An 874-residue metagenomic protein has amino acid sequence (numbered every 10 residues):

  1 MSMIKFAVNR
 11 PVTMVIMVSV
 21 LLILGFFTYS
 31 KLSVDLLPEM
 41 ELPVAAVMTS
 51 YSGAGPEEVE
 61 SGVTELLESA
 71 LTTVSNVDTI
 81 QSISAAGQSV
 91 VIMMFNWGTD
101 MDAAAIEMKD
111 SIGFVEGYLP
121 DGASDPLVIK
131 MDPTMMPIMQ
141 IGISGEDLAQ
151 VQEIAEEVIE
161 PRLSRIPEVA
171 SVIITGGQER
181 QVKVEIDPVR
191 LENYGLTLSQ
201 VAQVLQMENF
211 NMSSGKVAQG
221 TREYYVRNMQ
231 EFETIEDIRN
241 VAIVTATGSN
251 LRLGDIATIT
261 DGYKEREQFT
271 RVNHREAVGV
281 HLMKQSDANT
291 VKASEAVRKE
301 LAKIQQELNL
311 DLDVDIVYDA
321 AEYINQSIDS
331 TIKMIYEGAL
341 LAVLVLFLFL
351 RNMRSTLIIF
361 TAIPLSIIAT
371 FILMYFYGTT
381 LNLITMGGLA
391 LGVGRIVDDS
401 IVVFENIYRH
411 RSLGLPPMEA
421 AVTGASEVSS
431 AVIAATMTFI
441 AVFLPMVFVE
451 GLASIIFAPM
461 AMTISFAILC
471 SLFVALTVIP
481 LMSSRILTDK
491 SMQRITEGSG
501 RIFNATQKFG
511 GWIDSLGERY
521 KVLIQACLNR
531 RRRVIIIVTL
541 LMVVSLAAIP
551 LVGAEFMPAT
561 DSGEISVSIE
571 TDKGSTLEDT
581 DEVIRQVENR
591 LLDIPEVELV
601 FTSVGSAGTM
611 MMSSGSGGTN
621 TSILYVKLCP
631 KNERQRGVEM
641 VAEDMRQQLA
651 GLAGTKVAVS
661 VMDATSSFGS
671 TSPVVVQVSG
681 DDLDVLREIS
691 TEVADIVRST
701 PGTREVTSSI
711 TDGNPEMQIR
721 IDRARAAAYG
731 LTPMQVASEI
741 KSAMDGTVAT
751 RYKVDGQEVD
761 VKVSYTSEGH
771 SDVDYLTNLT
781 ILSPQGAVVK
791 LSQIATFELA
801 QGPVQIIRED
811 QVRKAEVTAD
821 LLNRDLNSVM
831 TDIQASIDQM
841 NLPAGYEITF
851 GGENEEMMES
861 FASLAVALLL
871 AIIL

Functional and structural regions predicted by a protein language model:
M1-V34, V428, G500-M557, E598 (+2 more regions): Signature of alpha-helical transmembrane segments and their immediate interfacial
F6, L37, A45-M48, V90 (+7 more regions): Extracytoplasmic/periplasmic membrane-proximal domains and adjacent transmembrane bundles of envelope biogenesis
V12, S19-G55, G113-G122, Y375 (+8 more regions): Transmembrane helices with small-residue packing motifs
G25-S30, D35, D313, L340-F349 (+4 more regions): Hydrophobic transmembrane alpha-helices and their membrane-interface caps in long multi-pass transport proteins
V34-A45, Q81-G87, G122-G145, I173-Q178 (+10 more regions): Flexible hinge/switch segments at interdomain interfaces of large molecular machines
E58-K130, V189-F210, E231, E578-F668 (+1 more regions): Solvent-exposed, membrane-proximal periplasmic/extracellular interface segments of envelope transport and secretion
V317, I324, I328, F404 (+3 more regions): Helix-loop junctions and hydrophobic alpha-helical segments within the transmembrane domains of large membrane
V393-I407, S429-F448, I455-T506, L624: Transmembrane alpha-helices and their membrane-interface boundaries in multi-pass membrane transporters and channels
